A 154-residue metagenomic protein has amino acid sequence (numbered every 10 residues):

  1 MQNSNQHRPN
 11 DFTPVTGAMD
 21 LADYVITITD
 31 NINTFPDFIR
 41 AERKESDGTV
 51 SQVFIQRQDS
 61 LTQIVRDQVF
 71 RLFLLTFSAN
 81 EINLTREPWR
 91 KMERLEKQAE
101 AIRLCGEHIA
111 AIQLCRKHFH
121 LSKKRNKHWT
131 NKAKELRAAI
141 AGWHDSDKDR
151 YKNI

Functional and structural regions predicted by a protein language model:
M1-I154: Amphipathic alpha-helical assembly/interaction segments
